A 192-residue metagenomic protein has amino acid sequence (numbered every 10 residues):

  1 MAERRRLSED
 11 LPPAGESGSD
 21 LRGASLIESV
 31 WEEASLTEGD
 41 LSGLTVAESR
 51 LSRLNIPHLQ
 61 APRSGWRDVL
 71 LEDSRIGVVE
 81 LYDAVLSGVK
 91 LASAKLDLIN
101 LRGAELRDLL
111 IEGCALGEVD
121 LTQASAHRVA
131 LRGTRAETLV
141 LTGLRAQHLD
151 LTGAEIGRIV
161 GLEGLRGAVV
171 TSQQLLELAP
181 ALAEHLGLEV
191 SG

Functional and structural regions predicted by a protein language model:
M1-G192: Tandem repeat scaffolds
